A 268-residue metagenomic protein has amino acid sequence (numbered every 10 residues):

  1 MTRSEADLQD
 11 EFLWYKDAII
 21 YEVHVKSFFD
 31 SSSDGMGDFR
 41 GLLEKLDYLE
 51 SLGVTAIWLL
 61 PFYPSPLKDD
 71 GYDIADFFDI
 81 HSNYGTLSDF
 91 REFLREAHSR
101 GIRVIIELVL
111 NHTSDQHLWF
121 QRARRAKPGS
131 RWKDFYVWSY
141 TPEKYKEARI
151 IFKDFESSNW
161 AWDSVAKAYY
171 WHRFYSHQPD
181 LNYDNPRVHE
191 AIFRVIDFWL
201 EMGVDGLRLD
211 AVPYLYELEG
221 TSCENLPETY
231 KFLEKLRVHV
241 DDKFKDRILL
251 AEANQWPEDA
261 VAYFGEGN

Functional and structural regions predicted by a protein language model:
T2-F193, E201, V212-G267: Acidic/aromatic-lined carbohydrate-recognition and catalytic surfaces of CAZymes acting on diverse glycans
W199-L209: Active-site regions of oxyanion-processing enzymes, predominantly non-cytosolic
